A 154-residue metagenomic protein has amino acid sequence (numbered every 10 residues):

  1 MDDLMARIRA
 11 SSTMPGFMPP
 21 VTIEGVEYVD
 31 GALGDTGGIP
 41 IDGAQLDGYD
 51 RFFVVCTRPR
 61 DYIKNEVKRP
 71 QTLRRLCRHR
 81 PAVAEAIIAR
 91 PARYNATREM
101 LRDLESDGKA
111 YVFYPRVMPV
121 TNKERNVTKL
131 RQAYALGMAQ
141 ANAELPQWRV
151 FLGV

Functional and structural regions predicted by a protein language model:
M1-V154: Patatin-like phospholipase
